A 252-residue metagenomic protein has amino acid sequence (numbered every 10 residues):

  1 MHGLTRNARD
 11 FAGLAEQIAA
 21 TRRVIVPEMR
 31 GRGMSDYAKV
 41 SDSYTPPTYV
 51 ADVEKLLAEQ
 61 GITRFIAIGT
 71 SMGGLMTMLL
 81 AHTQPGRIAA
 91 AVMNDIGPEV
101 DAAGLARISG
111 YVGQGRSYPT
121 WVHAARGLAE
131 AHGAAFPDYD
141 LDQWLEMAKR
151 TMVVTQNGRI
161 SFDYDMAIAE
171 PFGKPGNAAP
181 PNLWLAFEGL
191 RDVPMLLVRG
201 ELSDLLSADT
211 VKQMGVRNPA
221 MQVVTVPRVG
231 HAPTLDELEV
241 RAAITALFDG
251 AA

Functional and structural regions predicted by a protein language model:
M1-G3, R199: The conserved beta1-alpha1 loop
G3-R6, S71: Active-site glycine-rich loops that stabilize anionic/oxyanionic intermediates across multiple enzyme folds
A12-A20, I25-I68: Active-site loop/oxyanion-hole signature of alpha/beta-hydrolase fold enzymes
E28-R32, G97, P227-G230: Short beta-to-alpha linker loops that shape the active-site pocket of alpha/beta-hydrolase fold enzymes
T63-A102: Conserved hydrolase catalytic core segment
P119-G173: Conserved alpha/beta-hydrolase catalytic His-Asp/Glu region
V153-V216: Conserved serine/cysteine hydrolase catalytic core
V229-L238: Catalytic histidine-centered segment of alpha/beta-hydrolase-like enzymes
